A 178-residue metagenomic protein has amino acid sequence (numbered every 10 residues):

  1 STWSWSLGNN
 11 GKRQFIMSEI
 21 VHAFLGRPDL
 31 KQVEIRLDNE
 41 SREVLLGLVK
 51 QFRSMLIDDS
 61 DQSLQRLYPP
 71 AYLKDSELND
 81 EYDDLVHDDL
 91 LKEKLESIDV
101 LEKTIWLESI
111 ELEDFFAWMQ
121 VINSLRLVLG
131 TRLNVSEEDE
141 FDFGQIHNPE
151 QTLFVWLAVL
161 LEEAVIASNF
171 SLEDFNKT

Functional and structural regions predicted by a protein language model:
S1-I16: N-terminal amphipathic/basic-hydrophobic helices that include classical n-h-c signal peptides and signal-anchor
S4-S6, M119, L157: Short linear interaction motif-like sites in intrinsically disordered regions of transcription factors
I16-L90, V100-T104, E108-I110, D114-A117 (+2 more regions): Charged, alpha-helix-forming regions
S97: Long, charged, mostly alpha-helical binding arms that flank functional sites
